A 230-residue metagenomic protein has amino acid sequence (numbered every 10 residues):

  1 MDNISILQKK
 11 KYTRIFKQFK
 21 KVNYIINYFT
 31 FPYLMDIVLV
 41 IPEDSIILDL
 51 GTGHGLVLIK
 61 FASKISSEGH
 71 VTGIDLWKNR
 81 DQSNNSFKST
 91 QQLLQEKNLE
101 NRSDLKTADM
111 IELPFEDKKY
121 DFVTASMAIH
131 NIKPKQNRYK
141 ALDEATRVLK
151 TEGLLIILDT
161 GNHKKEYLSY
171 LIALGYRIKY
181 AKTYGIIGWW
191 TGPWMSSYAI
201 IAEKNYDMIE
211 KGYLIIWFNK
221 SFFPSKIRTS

Functional and structural regions predicted by a protein language model:
D2-V38: Class I SAM-dependent methyltransferase Rossmann-like catalytic core, especially the SAM/SAH-binding loop
P42-S45, A108-V123: A short acidic, Gly/Pro-enriched loop at the edge of an enzyme's catalytic core that lines a small-molecule cofactor
D44-G53, T72: Conserved class I S-adenosyl-L-methionine
H54-S67: Conserved SAM-binding loop of SAM-dependent methyltransferases across substrates and taxa, primarily the Class I
I65-S66, I132-K133, L149-T151: Helix-to-beta-strand junctions that scaffold the AdoMet/dcAdoMet cofactor pocket in Class I SAM-dependent enzymes
T72, E152-D159: Conserved beta-strand signature within the Rossmann-like core of class I S-adenosyl-L-methionine
R138-T151: A short glycine-rich, Lys/Arg-flanked "PGG" loop and its adjoining helix->strand segment in the class I
Y176-K179, I187-S230: Core SAM-dependent methyltransferase catalytic element
